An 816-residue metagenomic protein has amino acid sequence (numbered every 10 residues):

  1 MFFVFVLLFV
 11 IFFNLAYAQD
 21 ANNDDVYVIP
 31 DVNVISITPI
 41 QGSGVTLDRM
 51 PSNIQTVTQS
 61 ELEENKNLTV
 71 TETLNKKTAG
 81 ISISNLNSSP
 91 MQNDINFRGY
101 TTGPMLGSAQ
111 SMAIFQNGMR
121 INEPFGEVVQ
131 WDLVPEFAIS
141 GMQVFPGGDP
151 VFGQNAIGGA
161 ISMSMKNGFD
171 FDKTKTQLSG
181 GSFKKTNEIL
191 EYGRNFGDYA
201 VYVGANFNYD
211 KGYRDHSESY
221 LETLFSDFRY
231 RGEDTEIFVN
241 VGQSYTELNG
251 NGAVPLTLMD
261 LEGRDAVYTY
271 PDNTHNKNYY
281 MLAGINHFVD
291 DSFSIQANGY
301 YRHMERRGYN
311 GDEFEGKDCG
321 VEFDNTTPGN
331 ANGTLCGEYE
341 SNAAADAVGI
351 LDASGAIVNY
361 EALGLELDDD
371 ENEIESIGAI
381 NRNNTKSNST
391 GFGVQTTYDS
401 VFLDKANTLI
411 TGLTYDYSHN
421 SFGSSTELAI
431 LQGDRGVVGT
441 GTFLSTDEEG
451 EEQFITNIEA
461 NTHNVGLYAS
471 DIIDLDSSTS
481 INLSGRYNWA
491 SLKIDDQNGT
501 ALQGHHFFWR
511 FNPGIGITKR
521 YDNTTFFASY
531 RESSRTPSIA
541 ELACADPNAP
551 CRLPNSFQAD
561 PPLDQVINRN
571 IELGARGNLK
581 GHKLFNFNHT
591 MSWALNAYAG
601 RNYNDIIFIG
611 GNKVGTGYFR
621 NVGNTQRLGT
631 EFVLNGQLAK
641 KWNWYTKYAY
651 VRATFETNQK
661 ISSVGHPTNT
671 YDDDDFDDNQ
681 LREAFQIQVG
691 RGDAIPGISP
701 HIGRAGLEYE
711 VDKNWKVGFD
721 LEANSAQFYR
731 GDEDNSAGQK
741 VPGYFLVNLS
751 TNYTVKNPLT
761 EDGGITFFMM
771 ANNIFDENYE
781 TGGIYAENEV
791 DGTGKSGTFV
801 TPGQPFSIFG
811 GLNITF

Functional and structural regions predicted by a protein language model:
N87, N93-P146: Periplasmic plug
I121-E123, D132-K175: A beta-strand signature from Gram-negative outer-membrane beta-barrel systems, especially the internal plug domain
K173, G180-Y209, R214-N251, P271-S294: Transmembrane beta-barrel wall of Gram-negative outer-membrane proteins
E236-F238, N276-E315, C319-D495, N586-A597 (+2 more regions): Face-selective signature of the C-terminal outer-membrane beta-barrel domain
E247-E262, W489-I494, H505, K519-E572 (+6 more regions): Surface-exposed extracellular loop regions of Gram-negative outer-membrane beta-barrel proteins, predominantly
F288, S294-Y300, M304-N310, R520 (+5 more regions): Membrane-embedded beta-barrel scaffold of Gram-negative outer-membrane proteins
T397, L403, D474-I481, A490 (+3 more regions): Gram-negative outer-membrane beta-barrel transporters
S534, A723-R730, Y753-F816: C-terminal beta-signal and adjacent terminal beta-strands/loops of Gram-negative outer-membrane beta-barrel proteins
